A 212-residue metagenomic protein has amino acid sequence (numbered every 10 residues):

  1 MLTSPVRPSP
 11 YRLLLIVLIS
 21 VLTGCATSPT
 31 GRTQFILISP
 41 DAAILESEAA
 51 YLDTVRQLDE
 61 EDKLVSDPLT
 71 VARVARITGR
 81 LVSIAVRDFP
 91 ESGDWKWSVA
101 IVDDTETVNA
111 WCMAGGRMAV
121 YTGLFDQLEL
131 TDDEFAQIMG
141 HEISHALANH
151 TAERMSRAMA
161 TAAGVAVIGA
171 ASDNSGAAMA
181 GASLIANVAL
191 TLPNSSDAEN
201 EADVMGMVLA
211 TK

Functional and structural regions predicted by a protein language model:
M1-C25: Sec-dependent bacterial lipoprotein signal peptides
L2, G24-K212: A Zn2+-metalloprotease active-site environment signal
